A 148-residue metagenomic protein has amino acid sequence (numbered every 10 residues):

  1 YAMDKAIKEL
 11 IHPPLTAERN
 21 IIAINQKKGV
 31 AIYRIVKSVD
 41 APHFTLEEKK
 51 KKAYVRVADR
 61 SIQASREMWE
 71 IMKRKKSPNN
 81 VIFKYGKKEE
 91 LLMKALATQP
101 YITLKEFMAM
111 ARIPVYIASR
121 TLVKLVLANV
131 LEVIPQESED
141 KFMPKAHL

Functional and structural regions predicted by a protein language model:
Y1-L148: Conserved N-terminal catalytic/coupling substructures associated with nucleotide/phosphate chemistry
